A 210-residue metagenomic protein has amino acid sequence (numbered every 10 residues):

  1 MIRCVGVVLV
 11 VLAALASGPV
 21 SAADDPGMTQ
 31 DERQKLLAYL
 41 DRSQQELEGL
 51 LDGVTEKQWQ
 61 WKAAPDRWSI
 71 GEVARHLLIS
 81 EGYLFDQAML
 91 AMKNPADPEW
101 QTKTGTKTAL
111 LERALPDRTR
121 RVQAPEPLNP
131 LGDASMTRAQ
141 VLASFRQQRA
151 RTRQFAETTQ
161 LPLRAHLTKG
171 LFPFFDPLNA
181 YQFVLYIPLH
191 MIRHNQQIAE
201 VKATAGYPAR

Functional and structural regions predicted by a protein language model:
M1-I2: N-terminal secretory signal peptides that target proteins for export/translocation
V5-A16: Bacterial N-terminal signal peptides
S17-P26, G71-R75: An N-terminal domain-start capping segment
V20-K35, D86-F145, K169-F175, A205-R210: Short, helix-capping/interhelical loops that line the mouth of catalytic, cofactor-, or ligand-binding pockets
D31-I79: N-terminal secretory signal peptides
Q34-D41, A74, L78, A139-R146 (+2 more regions): Short amphipathic alpha-helical segments with heptad-repeat character
R42-D52, G82-Y83, T119-Q123, A150 (+2 more regions): Generic structural signal for well-ordered, non-membrane alpha-helices
W61-L111, A150, Q154-T158, P162-R210: Short, contiguous alpha-helical
